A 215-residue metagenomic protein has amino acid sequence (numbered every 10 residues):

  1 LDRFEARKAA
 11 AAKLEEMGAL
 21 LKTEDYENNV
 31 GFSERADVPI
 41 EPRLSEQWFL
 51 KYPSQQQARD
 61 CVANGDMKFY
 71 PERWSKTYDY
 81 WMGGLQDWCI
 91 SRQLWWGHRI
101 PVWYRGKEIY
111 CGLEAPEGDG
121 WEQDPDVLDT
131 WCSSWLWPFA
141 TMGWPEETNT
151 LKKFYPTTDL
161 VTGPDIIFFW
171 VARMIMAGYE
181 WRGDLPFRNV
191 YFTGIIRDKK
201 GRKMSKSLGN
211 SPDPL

Functional and structural regions predicted by a protein language model:
L1-K107, R202, L208-L215: Residue patterns forming the tRNA-binding/recognition surfaces of aminoacyl-tRNA synthetases and related DALR
E41, D119-D126, T130, L160-T162 (+1 more regions): Conserved phosphate-binding loops in nucleotide/dinucleotide-binding enzymes
A63-K76, E122, N149-P164, S211-P212: Glycine- and acidic
R99-V102, P186-I195: Long, charged, glycine-rich C-terminal linkers/tails
V102-G120: Glycine-rich (often Gly-Gly/Gly-Pro-rich) flexible segments and glycine-rich loop motifs, frequently accented by
P125-Y155: Active-site-adjacent "gating/activation" loops or surface patches in catalytic cores
I166-G183: Metal-dependent nuclease catalytic cores in nucleic-acid-processing enzymes, especially RNase H-like/related
